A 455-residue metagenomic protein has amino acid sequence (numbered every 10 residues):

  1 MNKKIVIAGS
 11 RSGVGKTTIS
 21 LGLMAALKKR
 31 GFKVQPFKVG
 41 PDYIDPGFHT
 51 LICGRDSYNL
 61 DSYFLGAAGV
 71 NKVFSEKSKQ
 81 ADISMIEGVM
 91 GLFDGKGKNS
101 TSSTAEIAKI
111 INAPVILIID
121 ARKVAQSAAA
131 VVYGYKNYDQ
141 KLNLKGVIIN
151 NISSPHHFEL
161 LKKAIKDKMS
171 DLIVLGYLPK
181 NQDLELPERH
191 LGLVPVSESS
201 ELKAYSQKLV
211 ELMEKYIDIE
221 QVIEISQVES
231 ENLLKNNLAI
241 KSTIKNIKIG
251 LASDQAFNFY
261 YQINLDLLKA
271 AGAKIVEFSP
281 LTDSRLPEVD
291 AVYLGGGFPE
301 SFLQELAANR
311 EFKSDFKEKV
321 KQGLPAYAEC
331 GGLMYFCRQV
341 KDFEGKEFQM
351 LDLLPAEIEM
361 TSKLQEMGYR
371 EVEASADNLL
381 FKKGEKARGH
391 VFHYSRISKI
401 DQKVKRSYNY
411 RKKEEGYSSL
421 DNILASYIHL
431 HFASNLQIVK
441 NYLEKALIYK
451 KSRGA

Functional and structural regions predicted by a protein language model:
N2-T18, M24-I111, V115, I119-G146 (+2 more regions): ATP-dependent carboxylate-amine ligase catalytic core
K4, F32-K33, N246-K248, K274 (+1 more regions): Residues that mark the start of a beta-strand
A113, S170-L172, K321-P325: A short helix->loop->beta-strand "cap" motif at the edges of active sites that frequently abuts
A125-I240: Internal gly/pro-rich beta-alpha loop/helix module that stabilizes soluble enzyme cofactors or their anionic handles
K215-Y216, F257-L267, K274, M360 (+1 more regions): C-terminal and late-domain segments of enzyme folds
K235, A239-I244, K451-A455: Intrinsic disorder/low-complexity segments
K245-K321: Phosphate-binding active sites in nucleotide-utilizing proteins
I275, P299-N378: Cysteine-nucleophile active-site neighborhood
